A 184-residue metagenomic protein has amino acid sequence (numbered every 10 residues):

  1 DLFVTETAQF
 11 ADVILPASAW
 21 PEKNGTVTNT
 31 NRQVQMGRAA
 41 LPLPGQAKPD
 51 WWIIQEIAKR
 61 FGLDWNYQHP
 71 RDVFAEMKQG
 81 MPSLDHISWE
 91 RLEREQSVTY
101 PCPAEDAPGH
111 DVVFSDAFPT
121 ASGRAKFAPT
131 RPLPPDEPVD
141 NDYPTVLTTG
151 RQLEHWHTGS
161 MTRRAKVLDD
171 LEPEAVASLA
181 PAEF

Functional and structural regions predicted by a protein language model:
D1-L84, R151-F184: Non-catalytic alpha/beta scaffold blocks inside enzyme catalytic domains
P70-V167: Long, low-complexity segments enriched in small/aliphatic residues
